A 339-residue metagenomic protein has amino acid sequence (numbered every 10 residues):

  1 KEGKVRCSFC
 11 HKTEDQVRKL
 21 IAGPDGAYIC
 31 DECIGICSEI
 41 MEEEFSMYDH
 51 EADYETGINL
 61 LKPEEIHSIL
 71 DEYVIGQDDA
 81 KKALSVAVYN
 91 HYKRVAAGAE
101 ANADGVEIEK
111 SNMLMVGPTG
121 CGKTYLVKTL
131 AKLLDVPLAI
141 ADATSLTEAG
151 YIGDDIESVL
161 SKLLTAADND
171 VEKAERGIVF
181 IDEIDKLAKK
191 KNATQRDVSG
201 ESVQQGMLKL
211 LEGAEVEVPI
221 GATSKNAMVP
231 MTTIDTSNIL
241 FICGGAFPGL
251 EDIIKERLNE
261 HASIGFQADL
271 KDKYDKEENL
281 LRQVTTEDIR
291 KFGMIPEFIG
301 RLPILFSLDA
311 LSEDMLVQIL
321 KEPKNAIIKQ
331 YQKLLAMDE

Functional and structural regions predicted by a protein language model:
K1-A22, D31-E32, I40, S46-G76 (+3 more regions): AAA+ P-loop NTPase nucleotide-binding core of proteostasis motors
